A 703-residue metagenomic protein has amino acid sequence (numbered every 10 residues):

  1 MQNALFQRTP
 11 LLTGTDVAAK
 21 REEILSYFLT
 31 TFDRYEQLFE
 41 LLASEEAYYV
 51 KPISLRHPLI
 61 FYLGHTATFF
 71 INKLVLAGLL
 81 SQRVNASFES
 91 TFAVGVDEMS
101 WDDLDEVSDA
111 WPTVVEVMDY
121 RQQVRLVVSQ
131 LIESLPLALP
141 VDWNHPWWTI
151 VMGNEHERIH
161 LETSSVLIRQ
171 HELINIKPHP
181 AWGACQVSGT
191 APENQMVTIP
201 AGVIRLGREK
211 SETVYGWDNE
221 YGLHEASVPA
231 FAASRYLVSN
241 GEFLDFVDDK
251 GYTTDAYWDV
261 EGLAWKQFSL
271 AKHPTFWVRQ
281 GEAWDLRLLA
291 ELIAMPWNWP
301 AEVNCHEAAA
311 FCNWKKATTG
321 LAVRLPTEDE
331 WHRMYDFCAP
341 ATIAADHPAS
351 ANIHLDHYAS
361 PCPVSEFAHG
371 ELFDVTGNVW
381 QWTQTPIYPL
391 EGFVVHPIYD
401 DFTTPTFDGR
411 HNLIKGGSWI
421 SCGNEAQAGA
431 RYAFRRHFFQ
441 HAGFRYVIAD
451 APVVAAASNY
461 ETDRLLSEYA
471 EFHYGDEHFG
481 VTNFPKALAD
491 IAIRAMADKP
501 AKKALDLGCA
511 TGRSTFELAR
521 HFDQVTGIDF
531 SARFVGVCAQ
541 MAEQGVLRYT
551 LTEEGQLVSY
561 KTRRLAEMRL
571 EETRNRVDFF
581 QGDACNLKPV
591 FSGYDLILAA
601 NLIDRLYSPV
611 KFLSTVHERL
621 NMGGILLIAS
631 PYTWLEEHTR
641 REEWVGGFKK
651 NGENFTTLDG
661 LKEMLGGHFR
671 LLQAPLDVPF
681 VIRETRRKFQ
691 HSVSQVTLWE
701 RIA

Functional and structural regions predicted by a protein language model:
Q2-R56, G64-T68, L76-V127, L131-L137 (+9 more regions): Disulfide-stabilized, aromatic/cysteine-rich ligand-recognition loop
G153, E157-I159, L167-V187, P192-G216 (+3 more regions): Functional-site microenvironments in short loops/helix caps that host divalent-cation chemistry
F479-A501: Conserved alpha-helix/loop element of class I SAM-dependent methyltransferases that forms part of the SAM/SAH-binding
A542-N586: S-adenosyl-L-methionine
E554, H638-P675: Conserved Class I S-adenosyl-L-methionine
C585-I597: A short acidic, Gly/Pro-enriched loop at the edge of an enzyme's catalytic core that lines a small-molecule cofactor
V610-M622: A short glycine-rich, Lys/Arg-flanked "PGG" loop and its adjoining helix->strand segment in the class I
G623-P631: Conserved beta-strand signature within the Rossmann-like core of class I S-adenosyl-L-methionine
